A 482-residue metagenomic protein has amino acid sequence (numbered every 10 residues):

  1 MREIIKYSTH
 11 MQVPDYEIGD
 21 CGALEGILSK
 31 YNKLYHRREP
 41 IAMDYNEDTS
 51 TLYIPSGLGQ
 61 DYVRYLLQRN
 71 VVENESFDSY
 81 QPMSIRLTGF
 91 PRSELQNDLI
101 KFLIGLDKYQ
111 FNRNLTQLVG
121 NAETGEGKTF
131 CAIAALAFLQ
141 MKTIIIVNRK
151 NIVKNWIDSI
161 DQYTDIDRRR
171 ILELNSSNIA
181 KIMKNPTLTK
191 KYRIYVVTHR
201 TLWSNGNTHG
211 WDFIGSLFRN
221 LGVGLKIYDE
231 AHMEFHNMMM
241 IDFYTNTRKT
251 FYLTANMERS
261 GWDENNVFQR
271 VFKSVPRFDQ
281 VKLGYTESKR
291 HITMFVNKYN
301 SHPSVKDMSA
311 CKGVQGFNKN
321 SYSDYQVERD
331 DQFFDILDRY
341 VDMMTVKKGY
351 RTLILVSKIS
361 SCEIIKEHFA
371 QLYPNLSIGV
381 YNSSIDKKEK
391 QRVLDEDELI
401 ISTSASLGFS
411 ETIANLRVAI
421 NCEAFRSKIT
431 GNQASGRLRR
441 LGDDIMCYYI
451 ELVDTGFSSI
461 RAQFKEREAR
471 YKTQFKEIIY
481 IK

Functional and structural regions predicted by a protein language model:
G89-T116: N-terminal pre-P-loop "Q-motif" helix
Q110-A135: Walker A/P-loop
A137-Y163, S357-C362: Conserved Walker A/P-loop ATP-binding site and its immediately adjacent core in helicase/helicase-like ATPase domains
N151-N178, L372-L376: Conserved helix-turn-beta segment of the N-terminal RecA-like "Helicase ATP-binding" lobe in SF1/SF2 helicases
T189-H209, L394-F409: Conserved two-lobed SF2 helicase motor
L225, E230-H291, Y471: Post-DEXD/H (motif II) to motif III coupling segment of the RecA-like Helicase ATP-binding lobe
R277-T352: Conserved interdomain linker/interface between the two RecA-like ATPase lobes of SF2 helicase motors
S383-R470: Conserved RecA-like P-loop NTPase helicase motor core
